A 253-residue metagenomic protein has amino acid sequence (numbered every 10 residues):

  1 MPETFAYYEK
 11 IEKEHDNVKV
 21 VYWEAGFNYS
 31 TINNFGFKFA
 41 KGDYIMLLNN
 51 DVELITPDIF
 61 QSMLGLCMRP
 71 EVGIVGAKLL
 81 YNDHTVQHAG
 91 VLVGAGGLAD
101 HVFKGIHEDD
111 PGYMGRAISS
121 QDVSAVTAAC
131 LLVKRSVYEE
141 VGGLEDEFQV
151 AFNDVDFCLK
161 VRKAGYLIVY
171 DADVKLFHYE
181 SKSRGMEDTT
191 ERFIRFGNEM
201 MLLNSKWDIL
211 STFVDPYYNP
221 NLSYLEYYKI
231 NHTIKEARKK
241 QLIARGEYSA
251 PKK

Functional and structural regions predicted by a protein language model:
M1-G26: Acidic donor-binding segment of Leloir-type glycosyltransferases
W23-A40: Glycine-rich, basic loop-to-helix element that forms the pyrophosphate-binding segment of sugar-nucleotide handling
I45: Short aromatic/hydrophobic "clamp" motif used to bind/position activated sugar donors
L48-D51, E145: Active-site acidic Asp-centered loop
V52-G96: Conserved donor NDP-sugar-binding/catalytic core segment of glycosyltransferases
I59-M63, A117-G142, E147-F177: A short, conserved alpha-helix in the catalytic core of glycosyltransferases
G73, D83-H84, A95-D122, L132 (+2 more regions): C-terminal, non-catalytic tails of nucleotide-sugar-dependent glycosyltransferases
V75-K78, D171-A172, Y179: Short glycine/serine/threonine-enriched helix-capping/active-site loop that flanks the nucleotide-sugar donor pocket
